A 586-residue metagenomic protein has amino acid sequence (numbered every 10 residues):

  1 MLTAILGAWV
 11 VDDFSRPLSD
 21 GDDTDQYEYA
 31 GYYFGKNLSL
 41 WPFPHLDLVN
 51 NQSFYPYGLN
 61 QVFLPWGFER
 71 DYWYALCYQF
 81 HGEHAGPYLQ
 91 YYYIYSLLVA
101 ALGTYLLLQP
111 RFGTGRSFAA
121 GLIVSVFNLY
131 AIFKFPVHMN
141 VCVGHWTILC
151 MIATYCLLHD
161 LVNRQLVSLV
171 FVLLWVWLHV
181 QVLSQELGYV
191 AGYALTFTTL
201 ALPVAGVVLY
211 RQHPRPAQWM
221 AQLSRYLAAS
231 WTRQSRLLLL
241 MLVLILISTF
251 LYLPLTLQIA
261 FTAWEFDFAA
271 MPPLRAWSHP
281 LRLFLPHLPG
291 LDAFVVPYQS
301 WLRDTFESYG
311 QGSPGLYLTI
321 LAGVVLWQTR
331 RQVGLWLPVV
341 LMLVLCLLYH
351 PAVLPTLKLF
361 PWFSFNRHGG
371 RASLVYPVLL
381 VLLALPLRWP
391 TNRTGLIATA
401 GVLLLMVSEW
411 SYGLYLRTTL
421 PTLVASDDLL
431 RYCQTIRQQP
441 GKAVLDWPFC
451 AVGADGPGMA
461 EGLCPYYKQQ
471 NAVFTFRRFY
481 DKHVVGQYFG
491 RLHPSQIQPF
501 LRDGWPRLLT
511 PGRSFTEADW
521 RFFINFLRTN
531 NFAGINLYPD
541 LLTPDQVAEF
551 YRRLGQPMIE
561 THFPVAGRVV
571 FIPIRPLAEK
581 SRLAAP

Functional and structural regions predicted by a protein language model:
T3, Y92-P110, R116-V208, M241-S248 (+1 more regions): Membrane-embedded helix bundles of polyisoprenyl
T3-A100, V126-F133, H138-G144, L274-W301 (+3 more regions): Membrane-interface coil-to-helix junctions
I5-D12, N37-P42, S117-V137, T249-A263 (+4 more regions): Membrane-interface helix-loop junctions at the exits of transmembrane helices
A131-C142, A269, P273-R275, H279 (+5 more regions): Membrane-helix boundary/interfacial segments in multi-pass membrane proteins
V172-L173, L237-L246, L382, L387-Y412: Signature aromatic-anchored transmembrane alpha helix within multi-pass, membrane-resident enzymes that catalyze glycan
S230, L237, M241-V325: Periplasmic/ER-lumenal interhelical loops and adjacent helix-loop junctions in multi-pass membrane proteins
P272, L404-P586: Extracytoplasmic
P314-V344, L380-L383: Hydrophobic, aromatic-rich transmembrane alpha-helices and their immediate juxtamembrane boundary segments
